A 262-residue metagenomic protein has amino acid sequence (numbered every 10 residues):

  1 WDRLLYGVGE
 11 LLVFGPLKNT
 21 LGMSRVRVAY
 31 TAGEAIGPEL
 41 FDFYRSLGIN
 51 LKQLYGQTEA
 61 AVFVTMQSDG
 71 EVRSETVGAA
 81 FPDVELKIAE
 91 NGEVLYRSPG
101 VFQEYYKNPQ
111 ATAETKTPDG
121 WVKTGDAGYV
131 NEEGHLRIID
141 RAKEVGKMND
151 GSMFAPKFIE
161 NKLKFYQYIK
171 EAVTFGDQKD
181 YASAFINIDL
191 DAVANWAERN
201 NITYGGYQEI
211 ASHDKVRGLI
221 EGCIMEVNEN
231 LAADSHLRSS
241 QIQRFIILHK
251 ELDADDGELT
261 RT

Functional and structural regions predicted by a protein language model:
W1-V28, L190-L231, H249: Alpha-helical "lid/cap" subdomains adjacent to substrate-binding clefts that gate access and reposition the ligand
W1-V72, E85, K170: Gly/Ser/Thr-rich phosphate-binding loop
G56-A60, T124, M148-N149, T260-T262: Ser/Thr-glycine-rich phosphate-binding loops at phosphate-binding pockets of nucleotides, nucleotide cofactors
A80-M148, F165: Conserved ATP-binding/catalytic segment of the ANL
V101, H135-K164, V193-D214, D234 (+2 more regions): Adenylate-forming
A127, E132, Y166-A192, L231-D234: C-terminal boundary motif of the adenylate-forming
R141, D177-Y181, S239-Q243: Short Gly/Ser/Thr- and Asp/Glu-enriched loop/turn motifs at secondary-structure junctions
G146, E171-V173, E226-T262: Conserved C-terminal "lid"/linker of ANL adenylate-forming enzymes
